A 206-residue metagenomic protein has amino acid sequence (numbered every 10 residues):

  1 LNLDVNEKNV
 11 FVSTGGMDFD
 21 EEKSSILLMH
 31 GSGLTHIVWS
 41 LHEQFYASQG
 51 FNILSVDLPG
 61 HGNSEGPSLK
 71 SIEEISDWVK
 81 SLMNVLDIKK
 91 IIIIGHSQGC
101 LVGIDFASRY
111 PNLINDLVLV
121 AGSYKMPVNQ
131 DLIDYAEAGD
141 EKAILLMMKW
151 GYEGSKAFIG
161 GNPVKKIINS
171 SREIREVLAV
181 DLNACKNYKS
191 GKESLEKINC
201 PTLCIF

Functional and structural regions predicted by a protein language model:
K8-E65: Conserved HGGG/HGGXW glycine-rich cap/lid loop of the alpha/beta-hydrolase fold
E22, D87-K90, N112, N199-C200: Active-site acidic short loop of glycosyltransferases
M29-G31, H96, F206: The conserved beta1-alpha1 loop
D57, I92, N115-V118: Residue in the alpha/beta-hydrolase core beta-strand immediately N-terminal to the catalytic nucleophile
E74-I91: Conserved acidic catalytic loop of the alpha/beta-hydrolase fold
L101-L145: Flexible "cap/lid" loop of the alpha/beta hydrolase fold
D134-N199: Conserved alpha/beta-hydrolase catalytic His-Asp/Glu region
I198, C204-F206: Short beta-strand/loop motif that positions the catalytic acidic residue of the alpha/beta-hydrolase fold
